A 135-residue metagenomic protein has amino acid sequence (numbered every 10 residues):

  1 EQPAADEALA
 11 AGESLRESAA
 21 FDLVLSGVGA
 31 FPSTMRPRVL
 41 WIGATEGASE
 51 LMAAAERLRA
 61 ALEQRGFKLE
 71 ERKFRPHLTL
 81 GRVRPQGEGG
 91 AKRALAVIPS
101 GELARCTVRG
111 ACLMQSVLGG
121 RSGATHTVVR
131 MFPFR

Functional and structural regions predicted by a protein language model:
E1-R135: Histidine-dependent nucleotide/RNA phosphoesterase domain, centered on the 2H-phosphoesterase fold with its duplicated
